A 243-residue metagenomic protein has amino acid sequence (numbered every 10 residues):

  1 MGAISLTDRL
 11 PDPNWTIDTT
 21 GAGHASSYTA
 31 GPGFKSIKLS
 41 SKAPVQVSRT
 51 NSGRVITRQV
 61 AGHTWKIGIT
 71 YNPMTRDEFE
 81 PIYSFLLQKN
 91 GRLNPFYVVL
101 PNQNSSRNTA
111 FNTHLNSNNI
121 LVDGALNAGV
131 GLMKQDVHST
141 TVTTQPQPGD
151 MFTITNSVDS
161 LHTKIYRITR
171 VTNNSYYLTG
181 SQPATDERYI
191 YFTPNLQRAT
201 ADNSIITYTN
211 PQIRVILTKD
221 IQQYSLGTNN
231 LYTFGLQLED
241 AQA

Functional and structural regions predicted by a protein language model:
M1-A243: Extracellular/virion structural assembly segments
